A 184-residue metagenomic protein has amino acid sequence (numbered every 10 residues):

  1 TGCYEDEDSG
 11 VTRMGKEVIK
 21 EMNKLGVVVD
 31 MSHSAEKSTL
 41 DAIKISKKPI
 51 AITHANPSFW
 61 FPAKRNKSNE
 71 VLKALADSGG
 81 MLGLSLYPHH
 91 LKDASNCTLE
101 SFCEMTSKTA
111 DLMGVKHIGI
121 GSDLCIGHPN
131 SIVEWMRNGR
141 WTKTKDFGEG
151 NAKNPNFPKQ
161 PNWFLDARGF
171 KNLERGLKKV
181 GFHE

Functional and structural regions predicted by a protein language model:
T1-K92, F102-L112, H117, N138-E149 (+1 more regions): Extended, charged catalytic domains and RNA/DNA-binding interfaces, predominantly in divalent-metal-using enzymes
D8, S95, L99, W163: Flexible, glycine- and charge-enriched loops at secondary-structure boundaries
A35, S68, T98, G181-E184: Helix N-cap / loop-to-helix initiation motif
C103, L112-V115, E134, G176-K179 (+1 more regions): Substrate-binding and catalytic surfaces of secreted/luminal carbohydrate-active proteins
M113-W163: Short acidic/histidine-rich active-site segments
A152-E184: Mid-to-C-terminal alpha-helical segments outside catalytic/metal-binding sites
